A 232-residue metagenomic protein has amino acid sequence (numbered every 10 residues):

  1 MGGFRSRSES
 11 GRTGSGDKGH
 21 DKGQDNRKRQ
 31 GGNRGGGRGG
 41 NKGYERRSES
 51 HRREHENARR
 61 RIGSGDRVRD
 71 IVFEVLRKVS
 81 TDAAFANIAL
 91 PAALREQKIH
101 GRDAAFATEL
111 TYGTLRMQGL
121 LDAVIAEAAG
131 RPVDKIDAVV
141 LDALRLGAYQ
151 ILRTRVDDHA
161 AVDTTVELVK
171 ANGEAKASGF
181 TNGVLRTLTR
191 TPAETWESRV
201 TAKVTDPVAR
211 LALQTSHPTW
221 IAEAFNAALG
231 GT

Functional and structural regions predicted by a protein language model:
M1-T232: Class I Rossmann-like S-adenosyl-L-methionine
